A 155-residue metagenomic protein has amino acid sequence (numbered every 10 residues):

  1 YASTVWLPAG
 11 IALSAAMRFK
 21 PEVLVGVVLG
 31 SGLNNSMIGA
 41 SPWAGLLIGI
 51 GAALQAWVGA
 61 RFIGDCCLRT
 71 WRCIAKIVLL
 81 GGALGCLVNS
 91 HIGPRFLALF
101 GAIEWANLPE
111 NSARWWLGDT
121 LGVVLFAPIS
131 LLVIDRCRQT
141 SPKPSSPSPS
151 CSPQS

Functional and structural regions predicted by a protein language model:
Y1-T4, G10-A106, V123-S155: Short helix-perturbing small/polar motifs within transmembrane alpha-helices
L79-L80, A113, L117: Internal alpha-helical transmembrane segments of multi-pass membrane proteins, especially GPCRs
W105-R114: Active-site-proximal inter-transmembrane loops
